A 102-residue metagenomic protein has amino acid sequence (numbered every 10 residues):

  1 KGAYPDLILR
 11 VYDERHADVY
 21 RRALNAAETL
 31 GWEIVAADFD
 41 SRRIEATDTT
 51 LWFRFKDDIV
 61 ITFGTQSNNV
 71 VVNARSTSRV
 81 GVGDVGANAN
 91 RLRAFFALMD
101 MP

Functional and structural regions predicted by a protein language model:
K1-P102: Ser/Thr-rich, low-complexity intrinsically disordered terminal regions
